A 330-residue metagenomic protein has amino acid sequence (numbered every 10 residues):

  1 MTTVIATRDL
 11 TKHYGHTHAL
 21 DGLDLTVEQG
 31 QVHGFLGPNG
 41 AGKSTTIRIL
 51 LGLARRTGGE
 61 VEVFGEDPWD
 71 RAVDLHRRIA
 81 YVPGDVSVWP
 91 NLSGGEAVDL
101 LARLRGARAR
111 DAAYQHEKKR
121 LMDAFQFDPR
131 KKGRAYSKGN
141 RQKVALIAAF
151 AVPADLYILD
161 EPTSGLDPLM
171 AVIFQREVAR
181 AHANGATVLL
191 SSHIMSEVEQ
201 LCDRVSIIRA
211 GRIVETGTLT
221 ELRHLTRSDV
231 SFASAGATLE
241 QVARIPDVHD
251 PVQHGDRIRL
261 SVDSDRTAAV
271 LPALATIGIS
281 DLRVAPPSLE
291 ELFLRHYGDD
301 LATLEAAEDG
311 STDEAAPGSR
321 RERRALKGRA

Functional and structural regions predicted by a protein language model:
T2-T7, K12-A210, V214-E215: ABC transporter nucleotide-binding domains
R8, E28, A233-A235, S261-D263 (+1 more regions): A structural detector for beta-sheet-dominated domains
R71, T218, A269: Short acidic active-site motifs
R103-A107, D203, D247, I279 (+1 more regions): Non-catalytic alpha-helical coupling and interface elements of nucleotide-dependent molecular machines and regulators
F174-S261, E291: ABC transporter nucleotide-binding domain
S264-A330: C-terminal coupling/interaction segments
